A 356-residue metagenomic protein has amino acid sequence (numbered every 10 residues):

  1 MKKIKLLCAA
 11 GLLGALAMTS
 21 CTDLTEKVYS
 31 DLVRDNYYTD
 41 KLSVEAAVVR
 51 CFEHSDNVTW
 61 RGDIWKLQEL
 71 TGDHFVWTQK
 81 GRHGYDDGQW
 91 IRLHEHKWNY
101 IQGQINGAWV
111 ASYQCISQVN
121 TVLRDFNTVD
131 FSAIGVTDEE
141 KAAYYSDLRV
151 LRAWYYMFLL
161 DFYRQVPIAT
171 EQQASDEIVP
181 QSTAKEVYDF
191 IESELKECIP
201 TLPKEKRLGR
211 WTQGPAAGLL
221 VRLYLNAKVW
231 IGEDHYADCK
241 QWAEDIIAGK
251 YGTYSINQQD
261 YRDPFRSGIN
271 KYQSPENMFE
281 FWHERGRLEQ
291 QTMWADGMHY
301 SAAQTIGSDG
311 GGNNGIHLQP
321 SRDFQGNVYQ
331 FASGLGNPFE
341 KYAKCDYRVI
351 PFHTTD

Functional and structural regions predicted by a protein language model:
M1-S30: Bacterial Sec-dependent N-terminal signal peptides
K5, M18-S20, A133-R149, V229-D245: Secondary-structure transition into beta-strands, especially the periplasmic turns and strand N-termini that construct
C21-G72: Membrane-proximal, proline-rich intrinsically disordered regions
L24-K27, L160-E171, Y236-A237: Short, well-structured active-site flanking segments
D35, R61-G84, A169-Q172, L202-G218 (+1 more regions): Short, surface-exposed recognition loops and adjoining beta-strand edges that mediate ligand/DNA contacts, enriched
K41, E45-V49, E53-T59, R82-Y163 (+2 more regions): Conserved, well-structured interaction surfaces
V48, Q89-K97, I101-A111, D245 (+1 more regions): Elongated scaffold/linker segments in the mid-to-C-terminal portions of large proteins
V122, I191, L195-C198, C239 (+1 more regions): Tetratricopeptide repeat
